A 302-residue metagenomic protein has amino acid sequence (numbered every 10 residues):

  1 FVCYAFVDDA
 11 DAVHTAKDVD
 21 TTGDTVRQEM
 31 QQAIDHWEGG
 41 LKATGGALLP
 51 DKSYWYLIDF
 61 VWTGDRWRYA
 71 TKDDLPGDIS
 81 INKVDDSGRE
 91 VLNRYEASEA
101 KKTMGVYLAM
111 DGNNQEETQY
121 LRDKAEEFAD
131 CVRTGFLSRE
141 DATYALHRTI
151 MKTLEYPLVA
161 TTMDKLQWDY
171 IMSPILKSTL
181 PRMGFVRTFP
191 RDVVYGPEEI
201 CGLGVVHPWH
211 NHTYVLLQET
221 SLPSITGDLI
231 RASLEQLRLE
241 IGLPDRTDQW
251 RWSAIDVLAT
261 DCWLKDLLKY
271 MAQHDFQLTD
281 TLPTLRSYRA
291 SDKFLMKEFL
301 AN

Functional and structural regions predicted by a protein language model:
F1-T22, L41, G45-F60, S98-M110 (+1 more regions): Catalytic palm active-site di-aspartate
Y4, I81-L166, Y170, M183-V186 (+1 more regions): Basic, alpha-helical interaction scaffolds
G23-G45, D78-S80, V84, G88 (+1 more regions): Inter-domain linker/hinge segments that demarcate the starts of reverse transcriptase and RNase H-type modules
A33-H36, S173-F189: Two-metal-ion acidic nuclease core segments, chiefly of the RNase H-like superfamily
G39, A43-G46, V106, F185 (+2 more regions): Short aromatic/hydrophobic-glycine micro-motifs
G46-Y54, M163-M172: Short, glycine/acidic-rich hinge or "gate" loops at secondary-structure transitions that mediate conformational
A47-E99: Short, conserved micro-motifs composed of acidic
I171-M172, G184-N302: Extended C-terminal regions of large enzymes
